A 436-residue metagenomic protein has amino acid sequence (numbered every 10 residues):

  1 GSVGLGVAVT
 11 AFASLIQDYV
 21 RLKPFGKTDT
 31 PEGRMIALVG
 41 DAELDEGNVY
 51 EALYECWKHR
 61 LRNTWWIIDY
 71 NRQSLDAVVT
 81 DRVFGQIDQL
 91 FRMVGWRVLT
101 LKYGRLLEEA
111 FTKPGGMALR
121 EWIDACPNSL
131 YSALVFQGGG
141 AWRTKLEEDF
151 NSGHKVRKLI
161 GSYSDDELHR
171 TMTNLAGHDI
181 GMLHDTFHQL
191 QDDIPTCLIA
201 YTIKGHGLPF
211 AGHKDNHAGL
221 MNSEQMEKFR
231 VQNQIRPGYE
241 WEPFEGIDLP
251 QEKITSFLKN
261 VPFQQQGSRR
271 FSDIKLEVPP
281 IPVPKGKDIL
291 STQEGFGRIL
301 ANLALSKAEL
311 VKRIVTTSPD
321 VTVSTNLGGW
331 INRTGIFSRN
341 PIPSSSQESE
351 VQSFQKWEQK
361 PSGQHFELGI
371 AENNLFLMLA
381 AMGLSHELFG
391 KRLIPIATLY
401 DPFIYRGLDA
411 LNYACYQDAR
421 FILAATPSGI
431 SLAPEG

Functional and structural regions predicted by a protein language model:
G1-I36, S164, L168-T173, G181 (+1 more regions): Thiamine diphosphate
S2-L38, L44-Y50, K58-W66, Y70-V78 (+1 more regions): A structural preference for long, well-packed, hydrophobic secondary-structure segments
R21, L44-E51, L75-D81, E109-G116 (+5 more regions): Short acidic, glycine/serine/threonine-rich loops at helix termini
V39, W65-D69, I199-Y201, T398 (+1 more regions): Short beta-strand segments
K58-N71, Q89-V98, N412-A433: A glycine-rich helix N-cap at a beta->alpha junction
Y70-G286: Long, well-ordered, tryptophan-enriched scaffold segments
